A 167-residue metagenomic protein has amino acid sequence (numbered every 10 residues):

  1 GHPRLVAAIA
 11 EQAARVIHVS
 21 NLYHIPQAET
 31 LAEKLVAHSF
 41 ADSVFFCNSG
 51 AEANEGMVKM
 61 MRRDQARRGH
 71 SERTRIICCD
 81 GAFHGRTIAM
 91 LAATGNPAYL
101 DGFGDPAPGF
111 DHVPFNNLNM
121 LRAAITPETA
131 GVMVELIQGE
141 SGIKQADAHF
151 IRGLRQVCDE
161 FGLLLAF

Functional and structural regions predicted by a protein language model:
G1-L22, P26, T30-N48: Glycine-rich phosphate-binding segment of PLP-dependent enzymes
G1-P3, L22-E29, T87-L91, M120-A124 (+1 more regions): Short, functional N-terminal and low-complexity linear motifs
S20-H24, F46, V113, I143 (+1 more regions): Glycine- and other small-residue-rich loops at beta-strand/loop junctions that grip anionic moieties
Y23-Q27, G81-A82, F110-N116, H149 (+1 more regions): Low-complexity, flexible helical/coil segments
A32-V134, E140: PLP-dependent aspartate aminotransferase-fold enzymes
T126, K144-F167: Catalytic PLP-binding core of fold-type I/II PLP enzymes
